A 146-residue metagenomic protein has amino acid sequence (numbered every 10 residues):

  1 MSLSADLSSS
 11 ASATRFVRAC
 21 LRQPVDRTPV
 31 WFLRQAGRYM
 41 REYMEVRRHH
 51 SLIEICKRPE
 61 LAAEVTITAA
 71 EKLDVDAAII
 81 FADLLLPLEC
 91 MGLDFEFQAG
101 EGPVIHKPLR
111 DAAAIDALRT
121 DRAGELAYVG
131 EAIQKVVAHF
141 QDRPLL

Functional and structural regions predicted by a protein language model:
S2-C90, F97: N-terminal basic, low-complexity leaders that serve as flexible interaction/assembly modules and, when applicable, as
E89-G92, V136: Pocket-flanking alpha-helical
G100-R143: A gly/proline- and charged-residue-enriched helix-loop-helix capping module
